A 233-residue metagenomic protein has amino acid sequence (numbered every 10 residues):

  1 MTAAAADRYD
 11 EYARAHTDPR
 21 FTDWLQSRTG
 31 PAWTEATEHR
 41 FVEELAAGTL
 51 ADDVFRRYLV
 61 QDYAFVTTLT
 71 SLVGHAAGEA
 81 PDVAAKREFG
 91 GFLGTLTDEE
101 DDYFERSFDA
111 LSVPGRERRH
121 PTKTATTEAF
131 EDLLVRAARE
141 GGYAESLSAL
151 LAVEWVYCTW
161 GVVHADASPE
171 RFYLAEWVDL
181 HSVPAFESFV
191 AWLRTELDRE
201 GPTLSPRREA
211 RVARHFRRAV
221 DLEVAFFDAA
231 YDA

Functional and structural regions predicted by a protein language model:
M1-D23, S27, A233: Basic/polar N-terminal segments that are highly enriched at the extreme N-terminus, encompassing both cleavable
A6-D7, A15, Q26-L50, L69 (+1 more regions): Short alpha-helical hairpin
G30-E35, L50-E79, D98, S148-C158 (+1 more regions): Alpha-helical bundle segments that constitute or directly flank the non-heme di-iron/ferroxidase center
T37-E38, F65-L72, E99-Y103, T126-F130 (+4 more regions): Amphipathic, well-ordered alpha-helical segments in soluble domains
D82-V83: Short loop-to-helix capping motifs
K86-A185, R217: Active-site-proximal alpha-helical scaffolds that flank and shape metal-associated catalytic sites
P184-F216: Long amphipathic all-alpha helical oligomerization modules
R214-A233: A cross-kingdom marker for long, charged
